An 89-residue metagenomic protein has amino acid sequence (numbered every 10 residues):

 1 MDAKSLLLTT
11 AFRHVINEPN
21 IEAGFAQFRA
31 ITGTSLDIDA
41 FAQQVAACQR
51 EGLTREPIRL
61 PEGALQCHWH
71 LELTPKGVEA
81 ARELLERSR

Functional and structural regions predicted by a protein language model:
M1, I21-Q27, A40-Q43: A composition-biased, non-transmembrane "mature-region" signal
M1, T34, L85-R89: Short intrinsically disordered terminal tails
M1-E18: Short alpha-helical segments that sit at the start of domains
N17-S35: Short acidic, hydrophobic short linear motifs in intrinsically disordered regions
T34-E51, H68: Short amphipathic alpha-helical interaction segments
Q49-E62: A short, conserved structural fragment
L65-R89: Short, amphipathic alpha-helical interaction segments positioned at domain boundaries
